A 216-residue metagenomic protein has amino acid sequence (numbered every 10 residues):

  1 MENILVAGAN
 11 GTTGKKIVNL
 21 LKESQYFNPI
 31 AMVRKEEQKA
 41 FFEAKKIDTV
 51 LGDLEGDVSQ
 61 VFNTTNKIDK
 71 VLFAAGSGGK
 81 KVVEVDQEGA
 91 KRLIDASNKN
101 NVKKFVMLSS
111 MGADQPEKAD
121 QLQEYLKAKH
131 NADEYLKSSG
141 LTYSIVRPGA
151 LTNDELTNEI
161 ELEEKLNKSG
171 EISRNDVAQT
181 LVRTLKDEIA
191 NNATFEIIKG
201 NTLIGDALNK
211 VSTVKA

Functional and structural regions predicted by a protein language model:
E2-S24: N-terminal Rossmann NAD(P)H-binding glycine-rich loop of SDR-like oxidoreductase domains
L5, R34-K99, D114, L185-K186: NAD(P)H-binding glycine-rich loop region in Rossmannoid oxidoreductase-like domains and their noncatalytic homologs
T13, L136, V146, V177-L181 (+1 more regions): Non-catalytic, hydrophobic alpha-helical segments
Y26-K35: Conserved glycine-rich Rossmann-like NAD(P)H-binding loop of the short-chain dehydrogenase/reductase
F27, D69, K103: Short acidic/polar active-site loop segments enriched in Thr and Asp
G56, G89, N131-A132, S173-D176: Conserved cofactor-binding/catalytic machinery of classical short-chain dehydrogenase/reductase
S77-E164: Glycine-/Pro-rich loop/turn segments that contact NAD(P) or position catalytic residues in Rossmann-like domains
N153-E155, E159-A216: Active-site-lining helix/loop region of Rossmann-like oxidoreductase modules
